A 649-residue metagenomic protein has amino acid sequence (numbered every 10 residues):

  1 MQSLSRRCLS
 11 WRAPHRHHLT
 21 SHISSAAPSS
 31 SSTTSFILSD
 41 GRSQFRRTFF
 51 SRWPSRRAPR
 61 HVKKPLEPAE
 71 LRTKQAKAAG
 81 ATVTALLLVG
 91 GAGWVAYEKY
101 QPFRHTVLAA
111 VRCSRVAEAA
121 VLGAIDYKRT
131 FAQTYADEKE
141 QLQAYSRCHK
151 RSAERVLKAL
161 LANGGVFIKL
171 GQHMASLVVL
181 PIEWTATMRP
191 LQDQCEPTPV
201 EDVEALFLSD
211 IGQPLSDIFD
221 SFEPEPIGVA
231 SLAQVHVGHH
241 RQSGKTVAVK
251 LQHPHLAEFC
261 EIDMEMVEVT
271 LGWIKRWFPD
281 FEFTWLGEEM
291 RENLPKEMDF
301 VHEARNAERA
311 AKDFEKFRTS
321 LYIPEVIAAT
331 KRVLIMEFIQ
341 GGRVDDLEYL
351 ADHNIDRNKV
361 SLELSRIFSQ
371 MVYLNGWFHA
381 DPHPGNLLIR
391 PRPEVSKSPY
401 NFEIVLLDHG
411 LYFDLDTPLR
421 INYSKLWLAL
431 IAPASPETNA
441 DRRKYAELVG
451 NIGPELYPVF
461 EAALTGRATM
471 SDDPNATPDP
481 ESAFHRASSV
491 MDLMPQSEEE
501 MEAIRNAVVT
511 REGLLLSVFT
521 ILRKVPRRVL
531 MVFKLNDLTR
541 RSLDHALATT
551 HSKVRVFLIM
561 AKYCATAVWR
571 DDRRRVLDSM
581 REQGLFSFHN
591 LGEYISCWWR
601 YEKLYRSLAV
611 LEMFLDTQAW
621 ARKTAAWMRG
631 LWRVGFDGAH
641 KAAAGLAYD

Functional and structural regions predicted by a protein language model:
Q2-Q234, T246, E261-F283, T520 (+2 more regions): N-terminal accessory/targeting segments that precede structured cores
G171, L232-H239, H383, T539: ATP phosphate-binding glycine-rich loop
L177, G341, L347-E363, R390-D649: Helix-rich C-lobe and terminal helical cap/extension of kinase-like folds
R189-C195, L208, A257, E261-I262 (+2 more regions): ATP-dependent phospho-/nucleotidyl transfer catalytic cores
L215-I227, K316-V333, P384, S552-M560: Long, charged, glycine-rich C-terminal linkers/tails
G238-T246: Conserved N-lobe loop of protein kinases adjacent to the ATP-binding glycine-rich P-loop
K250-Q252: Conserved beta3-strand ATP-binding lysine motif
G385-I389: Hydrophobic residue at the +6 position relative to the catalytic HRD Asp in the kinase catalytic loop
